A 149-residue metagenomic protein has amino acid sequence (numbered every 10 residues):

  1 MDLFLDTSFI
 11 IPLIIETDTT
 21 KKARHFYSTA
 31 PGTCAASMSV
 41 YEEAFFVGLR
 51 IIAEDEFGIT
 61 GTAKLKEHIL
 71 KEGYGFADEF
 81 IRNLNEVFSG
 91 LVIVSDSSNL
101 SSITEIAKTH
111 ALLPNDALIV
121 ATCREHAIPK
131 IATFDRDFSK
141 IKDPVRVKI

Functional and structural regions predicted by a protein language model:
M1-V40, F46-G61: Short, well-structured N-terminal submotif of metal-dependent ribonuclease cores
D2, V120-I149: Acidic, PIN/NYN-like endoribonuclease modules and their adjacent C-terminal/linker elements
L5-D6, P12, A36, D96 (+3 more regions): Histidine- and aromatic-rich ligand-binding microenvironments
I10, V40, L118-I119, D137-F138: Alpha-helix capping/helix-boundary segments
I11, Y41, F45-L100: Active-site-proximal, substrate-binding regions of enzyme catalytic domains and RNA-binding/basic surfaces
T29-T33, G90, I141: Structured helix-beta-strand junction loops
R82-P129: Active-site neighborhoods of divalent-metal-dependent phosphate/nucleic-acid chemistry enzymes
